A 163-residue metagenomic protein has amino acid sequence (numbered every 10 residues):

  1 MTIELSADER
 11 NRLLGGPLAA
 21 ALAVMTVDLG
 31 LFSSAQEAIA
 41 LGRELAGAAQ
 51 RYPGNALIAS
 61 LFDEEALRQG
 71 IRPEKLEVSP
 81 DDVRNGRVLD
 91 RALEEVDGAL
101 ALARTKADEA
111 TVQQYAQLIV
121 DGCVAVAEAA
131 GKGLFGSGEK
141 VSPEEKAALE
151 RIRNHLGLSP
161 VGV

Functional and structural regions predicted by a protein language model:
M1-V163: Small-residue-enriched hydrophobic alpha-helices in membranes
